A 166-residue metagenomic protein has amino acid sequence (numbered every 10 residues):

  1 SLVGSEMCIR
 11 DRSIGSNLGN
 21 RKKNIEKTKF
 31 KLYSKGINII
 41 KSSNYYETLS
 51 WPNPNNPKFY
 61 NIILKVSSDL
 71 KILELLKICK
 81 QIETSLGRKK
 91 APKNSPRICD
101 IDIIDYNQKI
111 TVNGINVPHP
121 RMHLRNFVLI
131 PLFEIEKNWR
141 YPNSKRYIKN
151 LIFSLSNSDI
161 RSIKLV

Functional and structural regions predicted by a protein language model:
S1-I9: Single conserved hydrophobic/aromatic residue that forms the stacking wall/gate of nucleotide- or nucleobase-binding
R10-F30: Extended accessory regions or peripheral subdomains of proteins
D11, F59-N61: Short, solvent-exposed beta-strand edge segments and adjacent coil->beta transition regions
G19, K23, K41, S50-F59 (+2 more regions): Flexible, gly/pro- and Lys/Arg-enriched active-site loops
L32-Y33, C79: Hydrophobic C-terminal alpha-helix "anchor/cap" residues
S34-I39: Short secondary-structure junctions
